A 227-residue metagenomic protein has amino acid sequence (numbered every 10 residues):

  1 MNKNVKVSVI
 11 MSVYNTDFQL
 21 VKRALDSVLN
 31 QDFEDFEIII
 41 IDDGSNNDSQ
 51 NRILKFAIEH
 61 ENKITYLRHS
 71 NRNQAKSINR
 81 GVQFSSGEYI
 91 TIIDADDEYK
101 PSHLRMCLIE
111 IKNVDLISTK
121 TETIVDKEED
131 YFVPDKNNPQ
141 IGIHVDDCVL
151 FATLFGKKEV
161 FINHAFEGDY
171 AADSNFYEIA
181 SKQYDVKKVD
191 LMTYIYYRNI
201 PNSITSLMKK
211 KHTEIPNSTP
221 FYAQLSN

Functional and structural regions predicted by a protein language model:
M1-S27: N-proximal low-complexity "stem/linker" segments adjacent to membrane-targeting elements
A24, H69-S85: Glycine-rich, basic loop-to-helix element that forms the pyrophosphate-binding segment of sugar-nucleotide handling
L25-D35: Short, acidic, metal-binding catalytic loop of nucleotide-sugar glycosyltransferases
D42-I53, D94: A conserved acidic beta->alpha catalytic loop
D48, D97-E110: Acidic donor-binding/catalytic loop of UDP-sugar-dependent glycosyltransferases, especially processive GT2
I90: Short aromatic/hydrophobic "clamp" motif used to bind/position activated sugar donors
L104-Y131: Conserved donor NDP-sugar-binding/catalytic core segment of glycosyltransferases
P139-E214: Conserved nucleotide-sugar donor-binding catalytic segment
